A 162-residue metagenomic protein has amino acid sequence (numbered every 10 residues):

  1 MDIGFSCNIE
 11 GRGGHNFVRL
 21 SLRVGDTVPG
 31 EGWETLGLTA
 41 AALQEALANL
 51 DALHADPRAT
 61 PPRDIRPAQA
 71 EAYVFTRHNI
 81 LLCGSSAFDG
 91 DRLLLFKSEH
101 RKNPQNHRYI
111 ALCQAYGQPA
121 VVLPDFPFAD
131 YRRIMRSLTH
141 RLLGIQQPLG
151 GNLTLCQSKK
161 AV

Functional and structural regions predicted by a protein language model:
M1-A68: N-terminal low-complexity, intrinsically disordered segments
M1-G11, D91-K102, R108-I110: Broad, structure-driven detector of short, well-ordered beta-strand segments within folded domains
D2-S6, R19-R23, V74, L81 (+2 more regions): Ser/Thr- (and often Asn-) enriched beta-sheet segments in non-cytosolic proteins
R12-G14, D26, H78-N79, S85 (+4 more regions): Intrinsic-disorder/low-complexity loop/linker signature
F17-G25, C83, R108-C113: Short polybasic amphipathic segments
G37, D51, D56-P57, N79 (+3 more regions): Short, flexible coil/linker elements and helix-boundary hinge sites characteristic of intrinsically disordered
A59-R92: Short, structured protein-protein interaction patches enriched in aromatics and acidic/basic residues, typified by
E99-V162: Mixed-charge, glycine-accented linear interaction segment located at domain edges/termini
